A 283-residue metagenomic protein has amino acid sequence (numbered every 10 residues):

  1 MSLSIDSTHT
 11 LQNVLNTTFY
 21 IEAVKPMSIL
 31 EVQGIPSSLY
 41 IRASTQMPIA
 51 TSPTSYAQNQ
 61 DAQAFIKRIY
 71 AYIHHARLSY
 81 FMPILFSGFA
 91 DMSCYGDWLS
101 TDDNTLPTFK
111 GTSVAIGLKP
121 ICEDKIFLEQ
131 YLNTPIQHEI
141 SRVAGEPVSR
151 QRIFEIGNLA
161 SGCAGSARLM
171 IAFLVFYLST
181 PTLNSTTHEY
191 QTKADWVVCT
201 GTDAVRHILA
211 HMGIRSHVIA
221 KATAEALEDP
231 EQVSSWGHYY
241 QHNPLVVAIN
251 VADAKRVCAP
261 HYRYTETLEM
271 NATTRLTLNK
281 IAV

Functional and structural regions predicted by a protein language model:
S2-A57: Conserved N-terminal entry element of GNAT/NAT acetyltransferase domains
T45-Q151, V205, V246, N250-K255 (+2 more regions): A conserved beta-strand-loop-helix scaffold within acyl/acetyltransferase catalytic domains
I126, S166, L209, V257-A259: Short acidic, gly/pro-rich beta-turn/loop elements at beta-sheet edges and active-site/ligand-binding grooves
L132-P230: Acyl-donor binding region in acyl/amide transferases
P181-S185, Y190-A194, Y264-V283: Short, cationic low-complexity segments
A220-T277: Accessory, usually C-terminal, subdomains that scaffold auxiliary metal cofactors
